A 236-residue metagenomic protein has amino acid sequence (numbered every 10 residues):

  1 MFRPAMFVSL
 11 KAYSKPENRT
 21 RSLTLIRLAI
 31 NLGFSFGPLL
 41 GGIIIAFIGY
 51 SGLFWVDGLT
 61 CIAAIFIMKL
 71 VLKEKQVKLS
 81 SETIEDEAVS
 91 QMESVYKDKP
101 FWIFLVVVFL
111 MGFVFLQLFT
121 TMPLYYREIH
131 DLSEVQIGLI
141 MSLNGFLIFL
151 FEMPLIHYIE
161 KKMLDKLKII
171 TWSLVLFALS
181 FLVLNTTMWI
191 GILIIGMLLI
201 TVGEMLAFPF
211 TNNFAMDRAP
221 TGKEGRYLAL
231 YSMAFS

Functional and structural regions predicted by a protein language model:
M1-I30: Cytoplasmic helix-loop-helix junction between adjacent transmembrane helices in 12-TM secondary transporters
M1-M6, I200-T211: Core transmembrane helices of Major Facilitator Superfamily
L53-K69: Symmetry-related core transmembrane helices of the 12-TM Major Facilitator Superfamily/SLC fold
K73-L105: Juxtamembrane intracellular "pre-TM" segments in multi-pass secondary transporters
T120-Q136: Short amphipathic helix-loop junctions that connect adjacent transmembrane helices in Major Facilitator Superfamily/SLC
E152-L164: Helix-to-loop junctions at the C-terminal end of transmembrane segments in multipass secondary transporters
K168-L182: Structural signature of the two symmetry-related core transmembrane helices
K223-S236: A late C-terminal transmembrane helix in Major Facilitator Superfamily
